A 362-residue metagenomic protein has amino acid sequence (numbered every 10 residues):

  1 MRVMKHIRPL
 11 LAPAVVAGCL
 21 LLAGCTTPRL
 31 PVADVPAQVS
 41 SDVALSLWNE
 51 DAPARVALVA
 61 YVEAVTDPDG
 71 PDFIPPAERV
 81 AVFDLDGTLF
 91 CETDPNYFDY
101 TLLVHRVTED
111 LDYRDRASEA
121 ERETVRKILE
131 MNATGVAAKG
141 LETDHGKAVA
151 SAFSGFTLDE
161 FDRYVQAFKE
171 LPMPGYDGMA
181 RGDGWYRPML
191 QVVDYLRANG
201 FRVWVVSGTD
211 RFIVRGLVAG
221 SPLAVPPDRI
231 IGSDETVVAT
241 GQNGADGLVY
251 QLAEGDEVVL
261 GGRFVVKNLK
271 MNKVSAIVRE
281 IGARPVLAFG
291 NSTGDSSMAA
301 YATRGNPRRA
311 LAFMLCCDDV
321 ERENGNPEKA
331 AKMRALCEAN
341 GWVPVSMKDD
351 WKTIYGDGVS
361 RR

Functional and structural regions predicted by a protein language model:
V3-A14: Bacterial N-terminal signal peptides that target proteins for export
L21-G24: C-terminal motif of bacterial Sec signal peptides marking the signal peptidase cleavage site
R29-N49, V59, E63, E78 (+2 more regions): C-terminal cap/substrate-recognition subdomain and adjoining C-terminal extension of metal-dependent phosphatase-like
A54-I74: Beta-lactamase-like hydrolase cores
R79-D94, A299: Asp-based phosphoryl-transfer active-site loop
C91, D99, I213-V214: Short catalytic/ligand-binding loop motif for oxyanion handling, primarily in non-cytosolic enzymes, centered on
D94-Y97, T101-D183, R187: A metal-dependent, Asp-based hydrolase signature
